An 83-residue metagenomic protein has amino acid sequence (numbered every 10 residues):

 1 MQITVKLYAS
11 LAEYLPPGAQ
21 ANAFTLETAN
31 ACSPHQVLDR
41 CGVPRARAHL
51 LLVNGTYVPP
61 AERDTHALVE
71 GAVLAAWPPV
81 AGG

Functional and structural regions predicted by a protein language model:
M1-G82: Ubiquitin-like/PB1-type beta-grasp interaction modules and other compact soluble beta-rich domains
